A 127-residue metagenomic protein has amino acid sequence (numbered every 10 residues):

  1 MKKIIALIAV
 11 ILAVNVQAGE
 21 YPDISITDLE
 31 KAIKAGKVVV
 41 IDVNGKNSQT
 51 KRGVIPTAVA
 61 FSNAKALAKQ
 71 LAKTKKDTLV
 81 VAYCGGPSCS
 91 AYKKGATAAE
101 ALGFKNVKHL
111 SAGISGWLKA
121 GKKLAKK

Functional and structural regions predicted by a protein language model:
K2-I4, V16-T27, A35-V38, N47-L79 (+1 more regions): Rhodanese-like catalytic fold shared by cysteine-dependent sulfurtransferases and DSP/PTP-type phosphatases
A9-Q17: Hydrophobic h-region of N-terminal signal peptides that target proteins for export in Gram-negative bacteria
A32: Glycine-rich, flexible N-terminal cofactor/catalytic loop recognition
V40-D42: Structural scaffold elements adjacent to functional motifs in cytosolic proteins
